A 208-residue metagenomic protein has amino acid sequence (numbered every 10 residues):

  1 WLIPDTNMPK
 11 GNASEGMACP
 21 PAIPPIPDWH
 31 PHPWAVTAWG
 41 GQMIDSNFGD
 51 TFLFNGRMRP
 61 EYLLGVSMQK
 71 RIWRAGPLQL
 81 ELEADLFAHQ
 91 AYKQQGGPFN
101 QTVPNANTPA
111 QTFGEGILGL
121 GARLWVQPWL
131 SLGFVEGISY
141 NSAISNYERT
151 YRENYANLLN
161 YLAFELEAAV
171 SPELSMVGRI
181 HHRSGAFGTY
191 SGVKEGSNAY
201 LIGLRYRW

Functional and structural regions predicted by a protein language model:
W1-R71, A199-L201, R205-Y206: Short glycine/proline- and aromatic-enriched beta-strand/turn motifs that initiate or cap beta-hairpins
Q69-K194, Y206-W208: Outer-membrane beta-barrel transmembrane domain signature
